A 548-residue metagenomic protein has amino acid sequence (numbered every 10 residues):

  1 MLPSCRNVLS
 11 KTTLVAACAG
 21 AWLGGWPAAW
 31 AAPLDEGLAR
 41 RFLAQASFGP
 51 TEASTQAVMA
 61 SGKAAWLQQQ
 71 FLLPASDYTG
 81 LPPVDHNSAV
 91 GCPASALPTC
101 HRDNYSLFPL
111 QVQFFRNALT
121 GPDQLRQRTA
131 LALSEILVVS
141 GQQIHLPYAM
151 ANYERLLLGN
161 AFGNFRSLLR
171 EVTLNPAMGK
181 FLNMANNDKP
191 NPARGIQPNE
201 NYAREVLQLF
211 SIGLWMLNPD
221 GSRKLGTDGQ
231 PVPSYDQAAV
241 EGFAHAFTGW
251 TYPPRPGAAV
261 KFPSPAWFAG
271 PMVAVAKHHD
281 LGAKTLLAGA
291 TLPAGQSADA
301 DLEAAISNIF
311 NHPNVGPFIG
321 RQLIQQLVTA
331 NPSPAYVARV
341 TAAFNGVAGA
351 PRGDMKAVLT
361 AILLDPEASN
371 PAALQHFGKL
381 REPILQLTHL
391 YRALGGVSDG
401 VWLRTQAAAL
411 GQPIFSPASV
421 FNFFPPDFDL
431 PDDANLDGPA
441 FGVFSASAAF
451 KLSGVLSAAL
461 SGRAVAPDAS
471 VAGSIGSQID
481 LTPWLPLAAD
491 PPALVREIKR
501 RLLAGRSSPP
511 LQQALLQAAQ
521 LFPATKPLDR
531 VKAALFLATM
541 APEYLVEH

Functional and structural regions predicted by a protein language model:
M1-V15: Bacterial N-terminal signal peptides that target proteins for export
T13-G25: Bacterial N-terminal signal peptides
W26-A31: Sec/Tat signal peptide C-region and signal peptidase I cleavage site
A32-D77: N-terminal mature-domain "stem" immediately C-terminal to a signal peptide or N-terminal signal-anchor/transmembrane
P33-L34, R40-S47, H312-G316, G320-A350 (+1 more regions): Flexible, low-complexity segments enriched for small/polar residues
M59, P83-P98, R102, L107-F115 (+2 more regions): Active-site substrate-binding loop specific to GH73 endo-beta-N-acetylglucosaminidase modules in bacterial autolysins
L125-T129, G141-Y148, R194: Short, flexible active-site-proximal loops enriched in glycine and acidic residues
